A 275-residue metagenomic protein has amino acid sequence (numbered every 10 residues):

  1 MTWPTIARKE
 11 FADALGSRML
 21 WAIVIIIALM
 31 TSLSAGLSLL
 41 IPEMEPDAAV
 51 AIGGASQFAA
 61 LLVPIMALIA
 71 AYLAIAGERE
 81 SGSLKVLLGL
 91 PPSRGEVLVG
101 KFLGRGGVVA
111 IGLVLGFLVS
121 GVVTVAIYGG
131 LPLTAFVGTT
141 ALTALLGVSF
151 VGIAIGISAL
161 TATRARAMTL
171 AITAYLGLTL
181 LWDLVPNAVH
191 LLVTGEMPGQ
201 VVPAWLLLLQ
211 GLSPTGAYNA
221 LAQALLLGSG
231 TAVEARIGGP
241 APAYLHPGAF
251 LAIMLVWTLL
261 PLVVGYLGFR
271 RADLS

Functional and structural regions predicted by a protein language model:
M1-L61, I65-M66, A235-S275: Hydrophobic alpha-helical transmembrane segments
L20-I25, V99, F136-A141, M168-T169 (+2 more regions): Hydrophobic alpha-helical transmembrane segments
I25-A28, M168-L178: Central hydrophobic cores of alpha-helical transmembrane segments in multi-pass integral membrane proteins
S34-M66, G104-A165: Secretory targeting signals
L37, I41, L180-L259, V263: Terminal transmembrane helical anchor/hairpin motif
D47-I52, L68-L90, F102: Transmembrane helix boundary and interhelical loop/hinge segments in multi-pass membrane proteins
P64-A71, V119, I153, T169 (+2 more regions): Hydrophobic/aromatic residues in alpha-helical transmembrane segments
S93-G107: Membrane-interface alpha-helices at helix entry/exit sites of multi-pass transporters
